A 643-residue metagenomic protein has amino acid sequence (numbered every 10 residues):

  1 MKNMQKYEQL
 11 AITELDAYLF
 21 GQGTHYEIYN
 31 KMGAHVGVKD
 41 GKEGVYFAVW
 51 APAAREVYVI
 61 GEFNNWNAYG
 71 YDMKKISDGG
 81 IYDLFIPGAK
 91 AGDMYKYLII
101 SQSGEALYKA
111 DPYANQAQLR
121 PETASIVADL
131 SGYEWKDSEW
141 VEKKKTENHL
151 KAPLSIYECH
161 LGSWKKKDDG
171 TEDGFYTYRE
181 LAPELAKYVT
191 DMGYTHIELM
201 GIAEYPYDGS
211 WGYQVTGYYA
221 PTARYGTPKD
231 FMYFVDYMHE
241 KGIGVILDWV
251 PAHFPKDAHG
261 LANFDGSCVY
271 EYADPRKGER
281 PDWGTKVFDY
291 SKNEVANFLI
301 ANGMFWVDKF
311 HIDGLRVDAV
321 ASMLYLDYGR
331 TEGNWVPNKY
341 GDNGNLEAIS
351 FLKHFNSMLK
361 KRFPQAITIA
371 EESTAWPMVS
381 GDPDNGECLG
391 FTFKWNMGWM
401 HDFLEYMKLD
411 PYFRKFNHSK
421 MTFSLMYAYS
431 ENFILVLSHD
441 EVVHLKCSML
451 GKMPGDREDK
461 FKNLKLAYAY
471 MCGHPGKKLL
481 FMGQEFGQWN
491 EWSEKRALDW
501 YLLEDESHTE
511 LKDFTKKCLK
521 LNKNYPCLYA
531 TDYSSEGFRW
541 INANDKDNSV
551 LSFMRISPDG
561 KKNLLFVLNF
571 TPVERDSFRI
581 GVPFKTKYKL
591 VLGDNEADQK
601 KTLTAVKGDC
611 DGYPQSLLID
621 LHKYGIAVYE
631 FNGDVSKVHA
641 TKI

Functional and structural regions predicted by a protein language model:
M1-K42, Y46, K74-E158, S163-T171 (+1 more regions): The feature marks proteins involved in alpha-glucan
Q22, Q116-S163, G174, K408-K465 (+2 more regions): Glycine-rich phosphate/pyrophosphate-binding loop and adjacent beta-alpha nucleotide/cofactor-binding cores
V49, Y97, C159, V189 (+11 more regions): Conserved, mostly hydrophobic/aromatic
W50-V57, P583-T586: Short proline/glycine-enriched turn/loop motifs at strand-loop junctions of beta-rich domains
F63-I81, D594-P614: Solvent-exposed beta-strand/loop surfaces of large extracellular or lumenal domains
A91-Y95, T602-I643: C-terminal beta-strand-rich structural cap/linker in extracellular carbohydrate-active enzymes
Q118, S138-K151, H160-G344, C610 (+1 more regions): Substrate-binding/active-site clefts of carbohydrate-active enzymes
H311-D313, Y328-K495, L502, K523-I580 (+1 more regions): Conserved alpha/beta catalytic core and glycan-binding cleft of carbohydrate-active enzymes
